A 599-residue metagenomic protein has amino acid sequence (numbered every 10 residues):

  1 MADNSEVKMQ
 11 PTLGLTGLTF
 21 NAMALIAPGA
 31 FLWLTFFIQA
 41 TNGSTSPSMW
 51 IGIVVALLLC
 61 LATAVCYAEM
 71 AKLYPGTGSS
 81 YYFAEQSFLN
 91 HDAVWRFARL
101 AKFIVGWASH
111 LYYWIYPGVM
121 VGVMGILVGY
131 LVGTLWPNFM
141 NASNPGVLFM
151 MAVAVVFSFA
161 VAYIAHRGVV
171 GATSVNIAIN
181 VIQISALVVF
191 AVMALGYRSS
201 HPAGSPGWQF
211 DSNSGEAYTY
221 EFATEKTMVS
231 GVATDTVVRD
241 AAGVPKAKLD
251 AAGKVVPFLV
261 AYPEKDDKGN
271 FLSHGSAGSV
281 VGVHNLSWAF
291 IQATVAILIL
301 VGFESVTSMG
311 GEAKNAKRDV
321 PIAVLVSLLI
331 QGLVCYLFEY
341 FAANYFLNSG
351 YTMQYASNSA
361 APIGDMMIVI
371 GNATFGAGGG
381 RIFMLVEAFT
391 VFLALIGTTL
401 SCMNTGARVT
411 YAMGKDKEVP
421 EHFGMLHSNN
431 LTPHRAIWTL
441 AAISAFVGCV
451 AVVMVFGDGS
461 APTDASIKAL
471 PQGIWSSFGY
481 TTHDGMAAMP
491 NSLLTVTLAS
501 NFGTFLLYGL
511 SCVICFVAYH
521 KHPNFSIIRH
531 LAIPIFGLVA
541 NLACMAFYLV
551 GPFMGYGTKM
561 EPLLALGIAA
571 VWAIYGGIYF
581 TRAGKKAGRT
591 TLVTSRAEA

Functional and structural regions predicted by a protein language model:
M1-P47, C60-V65, R96, A203-A217 (+2 more regions): Membrane-interface "cap" regions at the ends of multi-pass membrane proteins
L13, F149-G215, V324-L329, N501-G509 (+4 more regions): Membrane-interface loop-to-helix entry segments
M23-A30, V55-Y67, Q183-Y197, V295-V301 (+4 more regions): Selective recognition of specific alpha-helical transmembrane segments in multi-pass small-molecule
A27, T35, I51, Q183-A186 (+4 more regions): A generic transmembrane alpha-helix motif of multi-pass inner-membrane proteins
P28-P145, F149-M150, I330, L564-G576: Extracellular loop-to-transmembrane helix junctions
G76-S80, A108-I126, V295, L300-A313 (+2 more regions): Membrane-helix boundary/coupling elements in multi-pass transport proteins
Y82-H91, A98, Y130-N138, E221-G243 (+4 more regions): TM-loop-TM module centered on a large, flexible mid-protein loop between adjacent transmembrane helices in multi-pass
I126-G129, V181-S273, E339-S349, Y508-K521 (+2 more regions): Hydrophobic alpha-helical segments and their helix-loop junctions in multi-pass secondary transporters
